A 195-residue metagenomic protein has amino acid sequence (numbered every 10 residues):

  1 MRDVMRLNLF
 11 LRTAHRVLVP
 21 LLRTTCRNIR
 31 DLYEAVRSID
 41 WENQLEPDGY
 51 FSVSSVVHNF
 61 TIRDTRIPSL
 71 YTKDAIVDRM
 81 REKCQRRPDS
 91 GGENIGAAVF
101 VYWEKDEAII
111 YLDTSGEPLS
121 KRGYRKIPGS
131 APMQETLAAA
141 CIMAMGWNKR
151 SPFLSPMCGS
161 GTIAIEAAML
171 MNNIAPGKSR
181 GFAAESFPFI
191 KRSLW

Functional and structural regions predicted by a protein language model:
M1-I95: Non-catalytic nucleic-acid substrate-recognition regions in nucleic-acid-modifying enzymes
W41-E42, D89, A98-F100, A144 (+1 more regions): A generic local secondary-structure boundary/capping motif
G49-F51, I95-V99, D106-I110: Generic beta-strand structural signal
V56, Y102-A144: Class I S-adenosyl-L-methionine
N59, E107, G116, T162 (+1 more regions): Short loop/turn segments at secondary-structure transitions that flank enzyme active sites
I67-S69, G116, A168-N172: Short, glycine/charged-enriched secondary-structure capping and boundary segments
R87-E104, A167: Positively charged, low-complexity, intrinsically disordered RNA-binding extensions
P128-G129, M133-W195: Conserved S-adenosyl-L-methionine
